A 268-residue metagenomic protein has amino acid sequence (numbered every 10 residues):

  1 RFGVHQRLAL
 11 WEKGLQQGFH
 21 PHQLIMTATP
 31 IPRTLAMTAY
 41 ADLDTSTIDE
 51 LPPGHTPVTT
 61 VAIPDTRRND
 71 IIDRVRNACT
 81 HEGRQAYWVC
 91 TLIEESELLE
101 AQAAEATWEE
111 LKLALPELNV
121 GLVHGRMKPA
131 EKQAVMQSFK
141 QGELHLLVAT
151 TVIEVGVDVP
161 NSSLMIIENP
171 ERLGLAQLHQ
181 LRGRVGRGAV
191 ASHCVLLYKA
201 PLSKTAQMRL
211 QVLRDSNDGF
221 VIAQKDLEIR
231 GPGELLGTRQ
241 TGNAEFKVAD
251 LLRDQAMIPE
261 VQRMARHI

Functional and structural regions predicted by a protein language model:
R1, A9, E95, E154-V155 (+1 more regions): Residues immediately C-terminal
R1-Q85: Post-DEXD/H (motif II) to motif III coupling segment of the RecA-like Helicase ATP-binding lobe
V4-L8, A101, L175-L178: Short alpha-helix of the ABC ATPase nucleotide-binding domain corresponding to the H-loop/switch region
H22-A28, M37-T38, V89, L146-A149 (+2 more regions): Structural recognition of the conserved hydrophobic beta-strand(s) that form the central parallel beta-sheet of P-loop
T29, L92-E94, V152-E154: Short glycine-rich anion-binding loops that position phosphate/pyrophosphate groups of nucleotides and phosphorylated
R67-R84, E105-I268: C-terminal helicase module of SF1/SF2 nucleic-acid helicases/translocases
A86-L92: Conserved RecA-like ASCE P-loop NTPase motor core of nucleic-acid helicases/translocases
E95-T107: Glycine- and acidic-residue-enriched helix-capping/strand-helix junction motifs
